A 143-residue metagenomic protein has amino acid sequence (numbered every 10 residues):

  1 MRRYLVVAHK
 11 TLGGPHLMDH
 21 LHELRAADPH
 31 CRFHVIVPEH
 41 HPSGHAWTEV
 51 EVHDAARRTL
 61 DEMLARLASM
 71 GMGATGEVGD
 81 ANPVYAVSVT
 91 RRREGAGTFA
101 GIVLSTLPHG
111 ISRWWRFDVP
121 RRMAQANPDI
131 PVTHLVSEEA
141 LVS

Functional and structural regions predicted by a protein language model:
M1-H9, E62-A81: Acidic/glycine-enriched edge-of-secondary-structure segments
M1-W47, H134-S137: Small/aliphatic-rich secondary-structure junction motif
R3, T98-V103: Structural motif
W47-R57: Glycine- and acidic-residue-enriched helix-capping/strand-helix junction motifs
G71-F99: Structural beta-alpha unit
S105-R121: Glycine-rich, Arg-bearing micro-motifs that act as flexible, cationic patches
A126-S143: Short, flexible loop segments at boundaries between secondary-structure elements
